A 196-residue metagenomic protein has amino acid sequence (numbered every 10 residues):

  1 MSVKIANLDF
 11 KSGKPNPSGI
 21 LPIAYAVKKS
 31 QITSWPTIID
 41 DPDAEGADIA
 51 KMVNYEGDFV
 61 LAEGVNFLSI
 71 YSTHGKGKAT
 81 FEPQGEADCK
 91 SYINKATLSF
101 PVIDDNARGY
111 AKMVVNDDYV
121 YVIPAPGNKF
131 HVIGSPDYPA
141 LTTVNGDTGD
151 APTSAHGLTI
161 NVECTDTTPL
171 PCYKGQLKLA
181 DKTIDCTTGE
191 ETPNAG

Functional and structural regions predicted by a protein language model:
K4-I93, P139-P152: Solvent-exposed edge beta-strands and adjacent loop segments that serve as assembly or binding interfaces
L8, G13, S30-W35, P101-D105 (+4 more regions): Generic structural motif
P22-V27, L98, I160-V162: Short beta-strand element of the conserved SAM-dependent methyltransferase core
Y71-P139: Structured, beta-strand-rich domain cores that present glycine/charged loop surfaces used to bind extended ligands
Y138-G196: Mixed-charge, glycine-accented linear interaction segment located at domain edges/termini
